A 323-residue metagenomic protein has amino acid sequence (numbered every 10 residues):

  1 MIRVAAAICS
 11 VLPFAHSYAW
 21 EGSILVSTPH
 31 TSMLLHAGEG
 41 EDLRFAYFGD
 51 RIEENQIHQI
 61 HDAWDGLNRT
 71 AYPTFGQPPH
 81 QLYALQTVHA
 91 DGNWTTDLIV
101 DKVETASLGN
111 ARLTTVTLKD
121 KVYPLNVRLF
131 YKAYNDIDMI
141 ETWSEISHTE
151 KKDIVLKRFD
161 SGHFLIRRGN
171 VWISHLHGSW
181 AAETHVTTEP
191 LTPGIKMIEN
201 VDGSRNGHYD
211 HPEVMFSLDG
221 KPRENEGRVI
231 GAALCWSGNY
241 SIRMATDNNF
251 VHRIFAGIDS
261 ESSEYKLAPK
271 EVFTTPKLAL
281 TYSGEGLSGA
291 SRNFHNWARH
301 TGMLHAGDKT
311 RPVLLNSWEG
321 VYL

Functional and structural regions predicted by a protein language model:
A5-P13: Bacterial N-terminal signal peptides
A15-A19: Boundary at the C-terminal end of the N-terminal hydrophobic targeting segment
E21-L34, D42-A245, E261: Polysaccharide-binding surfaces and accessory modules of carbohydrate-active proteins
H30, W94-V100, Y265-G284: Short Pro-Gly-centered flexible turn/kink motifs
A245-F250, W318: Primarily single-stranded nucleic-acid-binding OB-fold modules
F250-D259: Short, structured beta-strand/loop micro-motifs enriched in basic residues and often containing a Trp
T281-N293: Short, Lys/Arg- and Gly-enriched loop/turn segments at beta-strand edges
A290-L323: An acidic-aromatic substrate-binding cleft motif
